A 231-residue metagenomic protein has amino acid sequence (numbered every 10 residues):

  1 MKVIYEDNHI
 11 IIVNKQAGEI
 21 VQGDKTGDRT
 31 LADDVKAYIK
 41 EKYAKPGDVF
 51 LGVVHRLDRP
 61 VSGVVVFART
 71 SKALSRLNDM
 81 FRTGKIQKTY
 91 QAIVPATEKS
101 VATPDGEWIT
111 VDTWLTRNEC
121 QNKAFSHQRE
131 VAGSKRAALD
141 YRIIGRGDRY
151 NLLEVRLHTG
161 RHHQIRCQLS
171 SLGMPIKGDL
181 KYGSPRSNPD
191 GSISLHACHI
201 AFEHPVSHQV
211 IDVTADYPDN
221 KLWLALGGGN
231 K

Functional and structural regions predicted by a protein language model:
M1-K231: RNA pseudouridine synthases
